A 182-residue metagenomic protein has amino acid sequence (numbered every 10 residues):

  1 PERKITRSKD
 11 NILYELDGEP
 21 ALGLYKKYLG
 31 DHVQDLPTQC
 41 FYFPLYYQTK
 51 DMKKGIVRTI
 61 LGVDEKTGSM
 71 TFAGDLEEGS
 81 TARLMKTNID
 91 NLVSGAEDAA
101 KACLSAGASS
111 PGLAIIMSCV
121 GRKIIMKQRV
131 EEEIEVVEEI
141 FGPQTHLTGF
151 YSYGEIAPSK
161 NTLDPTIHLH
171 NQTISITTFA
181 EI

Functional and structural regions predicted by a protein language model:
P1-K127, E131-G142, F150-I182: Small-residue-enriched flexible segments
